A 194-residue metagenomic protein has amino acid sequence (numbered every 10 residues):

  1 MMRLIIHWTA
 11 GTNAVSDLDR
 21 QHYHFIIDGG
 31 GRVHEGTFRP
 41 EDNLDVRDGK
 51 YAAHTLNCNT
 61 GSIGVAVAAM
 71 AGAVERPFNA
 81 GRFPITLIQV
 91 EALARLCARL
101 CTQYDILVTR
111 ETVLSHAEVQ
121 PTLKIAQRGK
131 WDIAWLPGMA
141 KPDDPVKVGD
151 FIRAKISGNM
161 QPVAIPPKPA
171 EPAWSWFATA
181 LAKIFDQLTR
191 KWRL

Functional and structural regions predicted by a protein language model:
M1-E111: Active-site-adjacent loop/helix surface patches within enzyme catalytic domains that shape the substrate-binding cleft
A68-L194: Basic/polar, cationic surfaces and motifs that engage anionic cell-wall and phosphate/carboxylate ligands
